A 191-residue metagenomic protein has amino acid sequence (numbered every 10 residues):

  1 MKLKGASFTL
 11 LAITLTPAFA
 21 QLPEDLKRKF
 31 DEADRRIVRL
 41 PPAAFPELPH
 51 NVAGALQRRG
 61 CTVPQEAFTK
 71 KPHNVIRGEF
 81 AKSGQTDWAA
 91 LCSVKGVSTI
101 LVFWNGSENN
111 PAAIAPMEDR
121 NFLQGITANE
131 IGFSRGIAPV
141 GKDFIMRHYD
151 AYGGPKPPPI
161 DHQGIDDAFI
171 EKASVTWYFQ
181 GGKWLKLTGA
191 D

Functional and structural regions predicted by a protein language model:
M1-G5: Positively charged n-region of N-terminal signal peptides that target proteins for export
S7-P17: Bacterial N-terminal signal peptides
A20-P46, D119-D191: Acidic, small-residue rich beta-repeat scaffolds with periodic aromatic anchors
L40-T69: Short, non-transmembrane alpha-helical segments in secretory-pathway proteins
K71-G78, W88-A90: N-terminal post-signal-peptidase region of extra-cytosolic proteins
V75-S83, N105: Acidic, divalent-cation-chelating loop motifs in proteins
K82-C92, D161-G164: Acidic/hydrophobic-patterned starts of short beta strands in beta-sheet-rich repeat architectures
G96-V102, V175: Structural motif
